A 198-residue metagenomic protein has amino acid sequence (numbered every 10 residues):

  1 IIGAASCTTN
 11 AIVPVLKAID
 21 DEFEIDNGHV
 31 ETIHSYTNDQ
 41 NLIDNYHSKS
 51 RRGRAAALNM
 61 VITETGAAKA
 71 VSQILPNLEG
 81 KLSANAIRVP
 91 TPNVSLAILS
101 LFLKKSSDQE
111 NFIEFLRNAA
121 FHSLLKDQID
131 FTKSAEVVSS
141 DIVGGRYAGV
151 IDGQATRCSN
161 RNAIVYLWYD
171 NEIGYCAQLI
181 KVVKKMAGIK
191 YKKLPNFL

Functional and structural regions predicted by a protein language model:
I1-G53, R157, L179-V182, G188-K193: N-terminal Rossmann-like NAD(P) cofactor-binding subdomain of oxidoreductases, focused on the glycine-rich
G3, N59, L167-D170: A short N-terminal beta->alpha junction/helix N-cap motif
C7, T63, K104, D170-N171: Structured loop/turn residues at secondary-structure junctions
N10, S106-S107, I173-G174: A generic structural signal for alpha-helix starts
E24-N27, T32-A163: C-terminal substrate-binding/catalytic lobe of Rossmann-fold NAD(P)-dependent oxidoreductases
V143-L198: NAD(P)-dependent Rossmann-like dehydrogenase/reductase catalytic/cofactor-binding core
